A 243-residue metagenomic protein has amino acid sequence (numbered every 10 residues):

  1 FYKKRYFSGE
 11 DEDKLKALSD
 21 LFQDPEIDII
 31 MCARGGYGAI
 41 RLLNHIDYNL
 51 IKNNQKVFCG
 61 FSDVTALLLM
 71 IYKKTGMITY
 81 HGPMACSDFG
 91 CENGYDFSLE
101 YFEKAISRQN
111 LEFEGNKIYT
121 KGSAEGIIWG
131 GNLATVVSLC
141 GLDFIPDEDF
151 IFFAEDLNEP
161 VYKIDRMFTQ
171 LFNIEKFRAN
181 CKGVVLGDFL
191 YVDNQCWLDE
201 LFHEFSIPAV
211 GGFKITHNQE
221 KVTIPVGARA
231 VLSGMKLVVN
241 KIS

Functional and structural regions predicted by a protein language model:
F1-E26: ATP/NTP phosphate-donor binding region
D24-I29, N180-C181: Short acidic/histidine-rich motifs immediately flanking catalytic phosphotransfer sites in two-component signaling
M31-I40: N-terminal glycine-rich "phosphate-gripper" loop used for MgATP/nucleotide binding and carboxylate activation
I46-M70, I78-M84, P208-V210: Short, acidic/small-residue loops that bind anionic groups at enzyme active sites
T65-G76, N218-V226: Glycine-rich, charge-decorated loop segments at or immediately adjacent to ligand/cofactor-binding or catalytic sites
G76-V137, G141: Conserved anion/nucleotide-ligand pocket segment
G141-N194: Internal helical hairpin/lid segments
L186-S243: ATP/nucleoside-binding phosphotransfer catalytic cores, i.e., glycine-rich phosphate-binding loops
